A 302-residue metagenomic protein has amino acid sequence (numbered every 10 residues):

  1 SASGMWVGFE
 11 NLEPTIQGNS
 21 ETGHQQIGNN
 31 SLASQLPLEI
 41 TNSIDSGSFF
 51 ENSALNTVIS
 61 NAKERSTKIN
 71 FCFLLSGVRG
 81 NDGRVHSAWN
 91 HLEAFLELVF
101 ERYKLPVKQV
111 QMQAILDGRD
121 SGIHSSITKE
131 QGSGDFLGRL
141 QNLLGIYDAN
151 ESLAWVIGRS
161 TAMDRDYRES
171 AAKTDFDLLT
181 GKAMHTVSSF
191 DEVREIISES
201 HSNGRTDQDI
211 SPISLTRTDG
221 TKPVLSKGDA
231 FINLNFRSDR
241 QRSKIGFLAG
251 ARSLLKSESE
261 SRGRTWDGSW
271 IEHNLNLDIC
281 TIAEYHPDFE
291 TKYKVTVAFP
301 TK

Functional and structural regions predicted by a protein language model:
S1-G80, R84-S160, S170, S261-K302: Active-site nucleophile/metal-coordination loop of metallo-enzymes that catalyze phosphate/sulfate and related
G145-Y147, A154-V156, Y167-K302: Hard-cation-handling environments
M163-D164: N-terminal and secondary-structure boundary signal
